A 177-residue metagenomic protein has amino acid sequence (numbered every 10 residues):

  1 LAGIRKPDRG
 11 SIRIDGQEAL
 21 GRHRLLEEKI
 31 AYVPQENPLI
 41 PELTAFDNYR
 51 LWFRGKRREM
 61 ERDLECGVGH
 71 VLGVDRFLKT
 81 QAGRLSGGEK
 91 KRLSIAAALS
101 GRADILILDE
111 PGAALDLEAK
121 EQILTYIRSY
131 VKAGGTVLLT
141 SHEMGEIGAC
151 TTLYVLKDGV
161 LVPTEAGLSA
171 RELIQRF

Functional and structural regions predicted by a protein language model:
A2: Helix-to-loop junction immediately C-terminal to a conserved catalytic motif
G10-G21, L26: Conserved ABC transporter NBD signature motif
L43-G55: Q-loop/switch helix immediately C-terminal to the Walker
R50, R62-F77: Conserved ABC ATPase "signature" region
Q81-L85: Conserved ABC ATPase signature
L106-D109: Catalytic Walker B motif of ABC-type/P-loop ATPase nucleotide-binding domains
T140-H142: H-loop/switch region of ABC-family ATPase nucleotide-binding domains
